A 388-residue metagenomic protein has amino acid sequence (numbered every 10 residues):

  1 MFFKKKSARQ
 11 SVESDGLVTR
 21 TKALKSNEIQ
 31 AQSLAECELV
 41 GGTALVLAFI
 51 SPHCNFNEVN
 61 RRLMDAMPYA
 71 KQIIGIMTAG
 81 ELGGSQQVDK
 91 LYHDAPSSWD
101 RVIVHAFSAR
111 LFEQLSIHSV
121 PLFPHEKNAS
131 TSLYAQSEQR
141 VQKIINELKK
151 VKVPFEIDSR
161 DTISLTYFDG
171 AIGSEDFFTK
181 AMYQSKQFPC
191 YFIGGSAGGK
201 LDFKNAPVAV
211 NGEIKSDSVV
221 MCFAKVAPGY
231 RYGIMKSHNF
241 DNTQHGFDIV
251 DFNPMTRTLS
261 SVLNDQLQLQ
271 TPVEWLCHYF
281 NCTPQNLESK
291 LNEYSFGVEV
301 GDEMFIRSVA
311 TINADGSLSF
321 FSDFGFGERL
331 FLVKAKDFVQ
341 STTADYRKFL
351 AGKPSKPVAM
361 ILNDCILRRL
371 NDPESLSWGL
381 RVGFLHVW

Functional and structural regions predicted by a protein language model:
F2-W388: Hydrophobic alpha/beta core scaffold segments
